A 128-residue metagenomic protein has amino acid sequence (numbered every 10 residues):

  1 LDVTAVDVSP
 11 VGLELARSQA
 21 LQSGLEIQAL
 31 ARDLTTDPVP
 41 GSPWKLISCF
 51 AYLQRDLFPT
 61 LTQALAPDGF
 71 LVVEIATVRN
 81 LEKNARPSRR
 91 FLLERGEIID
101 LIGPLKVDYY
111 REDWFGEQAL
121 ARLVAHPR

Functional and structural regions predicted by a protein language model:
D2-D7: Conserved SAM-binding motif I beta-strand of class I
S9-V11: Conserved SAM/SAH-binding beta-strand->alpha-helix loop
A16-R17: Conserved SAM-binding loop
Q22-T35: Conserved SAM-binding strand-loop segment of SAM-dependent methyltransferases
T35-L46: A short acidic, Gly/Pro-enriched loop at the edge of an enzyme's catalytic core that lines a small-molecule cofactor
L53-L65: A short, conserved alpha-helix within the catalytic core of class I
D68-N80: Conserved beta-strand signature within the Rossmann-like core of class I S-adenosyl-L-methionine
E112-R128: Core SAM-dependent methyltransferase catalytic element
